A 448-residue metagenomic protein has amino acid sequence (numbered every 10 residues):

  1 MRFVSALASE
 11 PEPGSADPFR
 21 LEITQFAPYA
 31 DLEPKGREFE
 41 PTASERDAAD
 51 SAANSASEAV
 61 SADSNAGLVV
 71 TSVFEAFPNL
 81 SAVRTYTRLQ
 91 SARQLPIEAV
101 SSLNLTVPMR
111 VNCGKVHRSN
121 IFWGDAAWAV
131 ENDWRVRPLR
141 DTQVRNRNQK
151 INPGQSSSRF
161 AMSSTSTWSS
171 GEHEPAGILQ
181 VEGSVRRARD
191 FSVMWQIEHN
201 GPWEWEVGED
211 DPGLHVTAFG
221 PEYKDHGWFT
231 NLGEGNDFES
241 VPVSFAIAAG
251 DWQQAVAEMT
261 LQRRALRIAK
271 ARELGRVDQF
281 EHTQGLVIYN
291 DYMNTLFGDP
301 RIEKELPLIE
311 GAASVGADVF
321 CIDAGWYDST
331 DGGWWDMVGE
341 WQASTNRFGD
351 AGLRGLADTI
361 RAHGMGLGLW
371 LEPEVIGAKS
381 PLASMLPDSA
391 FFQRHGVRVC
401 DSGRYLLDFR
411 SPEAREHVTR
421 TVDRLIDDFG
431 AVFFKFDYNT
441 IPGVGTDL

Functional and structural regions predicted by a protein language model:
M1-D50, N54-E209, H226: Polysaccharide-binding surfaces and accessory modules of carbohydrate-active proteins
P11, F77, L232, R347-D350: Hydrophobic beta-strand core residues of beta-sandwich domains
A92, I247-A248, E374-I376: Short coil/turn motifs at secondary-structure junctions
W205-F219, V444: Short, basic/aromatic beta-hairpin or loop at an interaction surface
G213-G233: Short acidic, Pro/Gly- and aromatic-enriched capping/linker segments at domain boundaries
T230-A249: Short Pro-Gly-centered flexible turn/kink motifs
A246-L286: Terminal connector regions
F280-D423, F429-F433, N439-D447: Aromatic-lined carbohydrate-binding/catalytic grooves of carbohydrate-active enzymes
